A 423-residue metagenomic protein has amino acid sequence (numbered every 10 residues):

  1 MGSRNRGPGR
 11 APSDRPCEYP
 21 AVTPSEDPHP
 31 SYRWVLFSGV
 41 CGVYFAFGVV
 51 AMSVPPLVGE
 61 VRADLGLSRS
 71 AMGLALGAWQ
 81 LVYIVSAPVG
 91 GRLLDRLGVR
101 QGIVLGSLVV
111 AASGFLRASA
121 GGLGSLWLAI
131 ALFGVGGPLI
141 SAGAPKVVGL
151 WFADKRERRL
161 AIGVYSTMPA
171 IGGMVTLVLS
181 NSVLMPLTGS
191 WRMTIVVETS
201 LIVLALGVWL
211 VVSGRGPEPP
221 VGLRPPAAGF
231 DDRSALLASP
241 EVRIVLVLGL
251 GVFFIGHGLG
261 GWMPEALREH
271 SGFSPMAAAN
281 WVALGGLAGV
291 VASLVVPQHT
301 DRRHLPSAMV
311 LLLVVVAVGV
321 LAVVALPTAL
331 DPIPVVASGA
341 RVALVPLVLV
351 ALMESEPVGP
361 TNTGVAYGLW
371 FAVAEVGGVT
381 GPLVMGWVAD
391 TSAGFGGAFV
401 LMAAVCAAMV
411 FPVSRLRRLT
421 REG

Functional and structural regions predicted by a protein language model:
T23-P30, G216-V245: Juxtamembrane intracellular "pre-TM" segments in multi-pass secondary transporters
M52, Q80-P88, M174, G286-L294 (+1 more regions): Residue-level signature of mid-helix packing/kink "hotspots" within the transmembrane helices of 12-pass Major
V54-P55, E241-A283, V290-S293: Extracytoplasmic gate region of multi-pass secondary transporters
V85-G121: Conserved MFS/SLC helix-loop-helix module at the cytosolic interface between two early adjacent transmembrane helices
I130-M168: Cytoplasmic helix-loop-helix junction between adjacent transmembrane helices in 12-TM secondary transporters
V164-G214: Helix-loop-helix hairpin linking two adjacent transmembrane segments in secondary transporters
H304-A351: C-terminal transmembrane helical hairpin of 12-TM major facilitator-type secondary transporters
P360-S392: A late C-terminal transmembrane helix in Major Facilitator Superfamily
